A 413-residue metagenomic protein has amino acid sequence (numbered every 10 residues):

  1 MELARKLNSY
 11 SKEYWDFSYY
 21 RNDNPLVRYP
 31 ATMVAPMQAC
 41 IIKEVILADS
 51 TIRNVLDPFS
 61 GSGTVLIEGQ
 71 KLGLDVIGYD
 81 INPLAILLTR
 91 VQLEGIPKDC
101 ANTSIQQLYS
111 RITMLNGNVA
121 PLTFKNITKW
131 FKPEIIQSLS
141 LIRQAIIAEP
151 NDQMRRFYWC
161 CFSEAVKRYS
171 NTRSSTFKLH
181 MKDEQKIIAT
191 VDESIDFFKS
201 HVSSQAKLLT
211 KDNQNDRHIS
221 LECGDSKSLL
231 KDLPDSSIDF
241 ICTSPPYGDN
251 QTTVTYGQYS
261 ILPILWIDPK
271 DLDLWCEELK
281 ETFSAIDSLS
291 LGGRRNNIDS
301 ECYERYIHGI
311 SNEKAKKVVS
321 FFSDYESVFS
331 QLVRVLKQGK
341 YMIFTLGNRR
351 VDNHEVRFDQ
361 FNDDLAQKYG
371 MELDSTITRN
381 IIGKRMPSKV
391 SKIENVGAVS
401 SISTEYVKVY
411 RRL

Functional and structural regions predicted by a protein language model:
M1-D49: S-adenosyl-L-methionine
P25-Y29, L122-W130, K314-S323, T345-Q360: Acceptor-substrate binding/catalytic loop of class I
V34, I41-M114, F197-K231, F240-A285 (+4 more regions): Conserved S-adenosyl-L-methionine
L139, Q144-T243, G248-G257: SAM-dependent nucleic-acid methyltransferase catalytic core
Y247-Q331: SAM-dependent methyltransferase catalytic-core segment centered on the flexible catalytic loop and adjoining short
W266-K270, L336-Y341: Short glycine-dipeptide loop
V328-Q338, Y369: Conserved helix-to-beta-strand junction in the class I
K337, I393-L413: Core SAM-dependent methyltransferase catalytic element
